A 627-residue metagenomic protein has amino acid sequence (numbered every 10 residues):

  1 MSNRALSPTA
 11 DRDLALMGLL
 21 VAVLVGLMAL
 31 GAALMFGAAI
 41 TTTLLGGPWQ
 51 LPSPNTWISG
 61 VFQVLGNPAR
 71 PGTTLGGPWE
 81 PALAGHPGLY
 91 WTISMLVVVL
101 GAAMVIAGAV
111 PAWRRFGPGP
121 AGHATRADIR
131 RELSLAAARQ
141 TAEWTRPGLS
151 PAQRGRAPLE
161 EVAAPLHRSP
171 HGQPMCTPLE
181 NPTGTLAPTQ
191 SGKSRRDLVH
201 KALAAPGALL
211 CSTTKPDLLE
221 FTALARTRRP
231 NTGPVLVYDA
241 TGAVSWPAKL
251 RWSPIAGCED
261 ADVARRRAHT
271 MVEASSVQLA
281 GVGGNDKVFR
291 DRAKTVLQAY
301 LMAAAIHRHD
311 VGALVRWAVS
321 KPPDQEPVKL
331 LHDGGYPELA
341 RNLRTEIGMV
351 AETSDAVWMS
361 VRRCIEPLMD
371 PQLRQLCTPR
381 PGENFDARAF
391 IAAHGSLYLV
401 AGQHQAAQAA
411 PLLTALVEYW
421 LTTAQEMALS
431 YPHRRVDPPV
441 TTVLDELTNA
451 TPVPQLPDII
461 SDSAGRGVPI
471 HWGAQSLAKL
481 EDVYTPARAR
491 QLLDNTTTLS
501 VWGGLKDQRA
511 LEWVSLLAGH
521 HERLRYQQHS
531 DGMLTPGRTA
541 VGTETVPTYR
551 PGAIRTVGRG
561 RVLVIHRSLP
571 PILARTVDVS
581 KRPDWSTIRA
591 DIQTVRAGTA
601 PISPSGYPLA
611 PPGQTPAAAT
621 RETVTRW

Functional and structural regions predicted by a protein language model:
M1-L30, M35-S191, R195-L198, V564 (+2 more regions): Basic- and hydrophobic-enriched, low-structure N-terminal and domain-boundary segments that flank ATP-binding catalytic
P8-T9, Q173-P174, H332-D333, R388 (+2 more regions): Short, flexible segments with low predicted structural confidence
A32-A33, G37-A38, T42, L179 (+4 more regions): P-loop NTPase motor domains
G46, P147-G155, E161-V162, T222-A225 (+4 more regions): Intrinsically disordered, low-complexity boundary segments flanking structured domains
N67-R70, H86-P87, D260, Y336 (+2 more regions): Short, solvent-exposed helix-helix connector turns and helix-capping sites enriched in acidic/polar residues
A103-P151, D260-M271, R316-W317, A387-G395 (+2 more regions): Short alpha-helical interface patches
E143-G148, P165-M175, V357-R362, Q403 (+4 more regions): A broad, low-specificity signal for short, low-complexity segments enriched in glycine/proline and polar/charged
I460-D462, R466-L563, Q614, R621-T623: Conserved ATP-driven motor cores of ASCE-family P-loop NTPases powering translocation/secretion/packaging/pilus
